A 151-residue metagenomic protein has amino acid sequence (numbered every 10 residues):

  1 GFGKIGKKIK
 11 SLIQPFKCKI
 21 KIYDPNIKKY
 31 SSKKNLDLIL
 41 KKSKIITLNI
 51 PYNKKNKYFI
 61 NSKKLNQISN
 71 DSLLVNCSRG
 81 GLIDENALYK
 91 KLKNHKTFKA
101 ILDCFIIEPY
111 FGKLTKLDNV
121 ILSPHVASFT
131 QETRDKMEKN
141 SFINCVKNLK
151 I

Functional and structural regions predicted by a protein language model:
G1-N70: Rossmann-like dinucleotide/phosphate-binding beta-alpha-beta segment
D71-I151: Rossmann-like dinucleotide-binding domain for NAD(H)/NADP(H)
